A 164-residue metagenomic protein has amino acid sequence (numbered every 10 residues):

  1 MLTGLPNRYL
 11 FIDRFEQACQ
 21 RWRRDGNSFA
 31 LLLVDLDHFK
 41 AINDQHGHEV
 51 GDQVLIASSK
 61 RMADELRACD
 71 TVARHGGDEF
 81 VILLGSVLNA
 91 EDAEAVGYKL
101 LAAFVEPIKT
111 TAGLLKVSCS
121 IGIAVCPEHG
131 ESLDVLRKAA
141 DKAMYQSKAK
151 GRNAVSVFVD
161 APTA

Functional and structural regions predicted by a protein language model:
G4-A30, D37-R67, A73-I82, L88-Y98 (+2 more regions): Conserved long alpha-helical elements within nucleotide-processing catalytic cores of c-di-GMP signaling and class III
L5, L33, K116-S118: Short aromatic/basic micro-patch
L31, F80, C119-I123: A structural signal for short, well-ordered beta-strand segments
D70-T71, I108: Glycine-rich ATP-lid/hinge loop adjacent to the conserved G-boxes
V72, K99, G113-L114, S120-K150 (+1 more regions): Cyclic nucleotide signaling catalytic output domains
L83-L84, V125: A structural signal for hydrophobic residues in beta-strands of small regulatory alpha/beta folds
